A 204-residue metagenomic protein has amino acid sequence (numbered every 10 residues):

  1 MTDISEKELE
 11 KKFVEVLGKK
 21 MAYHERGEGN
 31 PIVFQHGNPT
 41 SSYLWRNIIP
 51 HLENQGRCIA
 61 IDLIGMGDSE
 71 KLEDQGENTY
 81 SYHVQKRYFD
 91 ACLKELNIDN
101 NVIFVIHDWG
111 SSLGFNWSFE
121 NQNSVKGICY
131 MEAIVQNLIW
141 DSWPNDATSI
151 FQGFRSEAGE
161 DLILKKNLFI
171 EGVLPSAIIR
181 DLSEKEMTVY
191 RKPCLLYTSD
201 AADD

Functional and structural regions predicted by a protein language model:
M1-I32, E53-G56, D74-G76, Y80 (+3 more regions): Alpha/beta-hydrolase fold catalytic core
E25-K71: Conserved HGGG/HGGXW glycine-rich cap/lid loop of the alpha/beta-hydrolase fold
R46, D90, F115-F119: Short, hydrophobic alpha-helix immediately C-terminal to the catalytic nucleophile
A60-I106: Active-site loop/oxyanion-hole signature of alpha/beta-hydrolase fold enzymes
N101-I139: Conserved hydrolase catalytic core segment
G127-D161: Flexible "cap/lid" loop of the alpha/beta hydrolase fold
L168-L182, K192-C194: Helix-loop "lid/cap" segments that line or gate small-molecule binding pockets
Y197-D204: Conserved small/polar residues in nucleotide/adenosyl-binding loops
